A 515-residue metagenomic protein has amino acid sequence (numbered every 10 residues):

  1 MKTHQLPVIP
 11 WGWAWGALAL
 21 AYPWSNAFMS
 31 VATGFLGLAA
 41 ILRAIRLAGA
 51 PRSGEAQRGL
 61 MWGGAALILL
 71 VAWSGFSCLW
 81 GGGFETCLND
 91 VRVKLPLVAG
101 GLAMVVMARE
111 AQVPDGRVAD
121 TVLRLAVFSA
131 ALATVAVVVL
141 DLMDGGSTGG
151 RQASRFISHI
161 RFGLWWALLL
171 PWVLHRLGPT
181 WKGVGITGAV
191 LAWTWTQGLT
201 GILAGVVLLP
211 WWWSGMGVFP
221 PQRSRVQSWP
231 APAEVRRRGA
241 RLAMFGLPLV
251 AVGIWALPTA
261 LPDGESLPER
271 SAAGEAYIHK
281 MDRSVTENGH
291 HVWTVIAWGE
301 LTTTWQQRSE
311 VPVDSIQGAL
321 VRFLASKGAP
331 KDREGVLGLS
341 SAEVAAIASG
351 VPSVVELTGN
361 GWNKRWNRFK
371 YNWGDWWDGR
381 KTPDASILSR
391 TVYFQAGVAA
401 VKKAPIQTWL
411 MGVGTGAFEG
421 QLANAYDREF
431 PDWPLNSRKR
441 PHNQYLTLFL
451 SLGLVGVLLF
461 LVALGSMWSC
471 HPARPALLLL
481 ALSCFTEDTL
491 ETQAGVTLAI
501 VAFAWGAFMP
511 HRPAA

Functional and structural regions predicted by a protein language model:
K2, G75, A99, G116-T148 (+6 more regions): Alpha-helical transmembrane segments of multi-pass inner-membrane proteins
P10-Y22, F35-L95, L125-L140, L480: N-terminal hydrophobic segments of proteins, predominantly signal-anchor/transmembrane helices of inner/organellar
G16-P23, V184-Q197, L479-F485: Membrane-interface alpha helices of multi-pass inner-membrane proteins
F35-I41, L209-S214, A463, A476-A515: Transmembrane alpha-helices of multi-pass inner-membrane enzymes
G64-L69, F84-A108, T121, L125 (+1 more regions): Aromatic-anchored transmembrane helix interface
W213-A385, Q395, A399-K403: A membrane-periplasm/extracellular boundary helix in multi-pass inner-membrane enzymes that assemble envelope glycans
G374-L452: Long extracytoplasmic/lumenal interhelical loops at the membrane interface of multi-pass membrane proteins
Y445-L480: Hydrophobic transmembrane alpha-helices and their immediate junctions
